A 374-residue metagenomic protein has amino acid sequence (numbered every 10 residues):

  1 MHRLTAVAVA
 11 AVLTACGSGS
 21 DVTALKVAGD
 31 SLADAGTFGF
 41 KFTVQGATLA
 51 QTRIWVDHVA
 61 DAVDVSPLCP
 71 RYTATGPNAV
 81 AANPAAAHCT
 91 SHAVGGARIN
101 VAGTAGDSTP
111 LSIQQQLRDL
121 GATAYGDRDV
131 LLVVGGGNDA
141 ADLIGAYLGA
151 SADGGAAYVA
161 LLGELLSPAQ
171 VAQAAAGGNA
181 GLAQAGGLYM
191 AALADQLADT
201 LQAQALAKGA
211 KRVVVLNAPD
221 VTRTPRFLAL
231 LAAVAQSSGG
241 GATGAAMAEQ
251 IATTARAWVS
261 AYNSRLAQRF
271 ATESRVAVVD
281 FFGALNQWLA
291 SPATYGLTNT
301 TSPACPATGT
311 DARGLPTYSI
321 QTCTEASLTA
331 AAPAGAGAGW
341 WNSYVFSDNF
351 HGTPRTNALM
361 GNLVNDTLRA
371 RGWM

Functional and structural regions predicted by a protein language model:
M1-T5: Bacterial N-terminal signal peptides that target proteins for export
A8-V9: Acidic, Ser/Thr- and Pro-rich low-complexity intrinsically disordered regions characteristic of mobile genetic element
V12-A15: C-terminal motif of bacterial Sec signal peptides marking the signal peptidase cleavage site
G17-M374: Conserved active-site regions of diverse hydrolases
